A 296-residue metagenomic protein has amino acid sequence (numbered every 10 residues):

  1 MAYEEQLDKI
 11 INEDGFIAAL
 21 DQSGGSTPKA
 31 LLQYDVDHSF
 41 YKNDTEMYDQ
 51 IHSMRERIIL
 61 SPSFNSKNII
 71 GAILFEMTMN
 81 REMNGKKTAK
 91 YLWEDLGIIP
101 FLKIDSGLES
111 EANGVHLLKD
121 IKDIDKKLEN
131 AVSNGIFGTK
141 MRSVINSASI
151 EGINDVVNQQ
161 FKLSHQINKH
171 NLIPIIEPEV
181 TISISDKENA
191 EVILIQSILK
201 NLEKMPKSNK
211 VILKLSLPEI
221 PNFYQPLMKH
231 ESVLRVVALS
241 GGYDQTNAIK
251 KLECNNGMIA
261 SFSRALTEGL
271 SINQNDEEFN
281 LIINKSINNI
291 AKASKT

Functional and structural regions predicted by a protein language model:
M1-F137, I145-A148, A190, S197-L215 (+1 more regions): Alpha/beta catalytic barrel-like cores
T139-P174, E179-K214: Eukaryote-skewed repeat-based solenoidal scaffolds used as protein-protein interaction platforms, primarily
